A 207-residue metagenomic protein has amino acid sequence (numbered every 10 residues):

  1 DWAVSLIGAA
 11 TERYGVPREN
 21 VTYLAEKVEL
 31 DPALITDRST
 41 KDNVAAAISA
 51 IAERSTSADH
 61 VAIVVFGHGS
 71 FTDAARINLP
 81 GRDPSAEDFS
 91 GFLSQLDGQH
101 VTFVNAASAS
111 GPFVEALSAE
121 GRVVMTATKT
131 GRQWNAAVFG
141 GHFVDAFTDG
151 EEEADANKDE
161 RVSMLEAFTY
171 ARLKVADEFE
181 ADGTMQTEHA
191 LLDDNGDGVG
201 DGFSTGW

Functional and structural regions predicted by a protein language model:
D1, L24-V28, V64-G69, P80-R82 (+3 more regions): Active-site-proximal beta-strand/loop segments in catalytic clefts of secreted hydrolases
D1, V28-R38, I51, A74-P80 (+2 more regions): Second-shell loop/turn segments in exported
V4, G8, V101-G196, G200 (+1 more regions): Active-site-proximal C-terminal subdomain of hydrolase catalytic domains
G8-A58, D197: Functional beta-strand-loop-alpha-helix junction segments that form "active/interaction loops" within catalytic
E12-Y14, S49-D59, L93-D97, V114-A116 (+1 more regions): Surface-exposed acidic, glycine-flexible loop patches that form ligand/cofactor-binding and adhesion interfaces
V16-N20, S57-V61, L96-T102, S118-V123: Loop/turn elements at helix/coil->beta-strand transitions in domains of secreted/extracellular proteins
S39, T56, F66-D97: A short, glycine/acidic-enriched catalytic loop
